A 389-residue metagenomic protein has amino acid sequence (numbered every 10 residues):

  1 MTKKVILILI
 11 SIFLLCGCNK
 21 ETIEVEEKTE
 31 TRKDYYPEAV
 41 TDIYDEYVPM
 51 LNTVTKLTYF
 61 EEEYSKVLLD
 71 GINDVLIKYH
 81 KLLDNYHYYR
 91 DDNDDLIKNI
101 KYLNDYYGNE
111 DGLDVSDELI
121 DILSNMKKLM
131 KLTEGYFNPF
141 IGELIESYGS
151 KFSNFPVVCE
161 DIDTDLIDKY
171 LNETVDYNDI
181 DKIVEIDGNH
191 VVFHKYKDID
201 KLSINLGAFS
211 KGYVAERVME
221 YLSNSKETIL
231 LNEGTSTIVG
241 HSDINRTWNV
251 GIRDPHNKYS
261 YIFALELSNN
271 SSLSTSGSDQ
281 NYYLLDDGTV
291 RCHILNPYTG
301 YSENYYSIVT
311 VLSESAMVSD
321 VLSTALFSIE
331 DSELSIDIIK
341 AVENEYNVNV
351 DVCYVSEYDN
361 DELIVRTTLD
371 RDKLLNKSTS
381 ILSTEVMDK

Functional and structural regions predicted by a protein language model:
M1-C16: Sec-dependent bacterial lipoprotein signal peptides
T2, C18-K389: Mature catalytic core of soluble alpha/beta enzymes
